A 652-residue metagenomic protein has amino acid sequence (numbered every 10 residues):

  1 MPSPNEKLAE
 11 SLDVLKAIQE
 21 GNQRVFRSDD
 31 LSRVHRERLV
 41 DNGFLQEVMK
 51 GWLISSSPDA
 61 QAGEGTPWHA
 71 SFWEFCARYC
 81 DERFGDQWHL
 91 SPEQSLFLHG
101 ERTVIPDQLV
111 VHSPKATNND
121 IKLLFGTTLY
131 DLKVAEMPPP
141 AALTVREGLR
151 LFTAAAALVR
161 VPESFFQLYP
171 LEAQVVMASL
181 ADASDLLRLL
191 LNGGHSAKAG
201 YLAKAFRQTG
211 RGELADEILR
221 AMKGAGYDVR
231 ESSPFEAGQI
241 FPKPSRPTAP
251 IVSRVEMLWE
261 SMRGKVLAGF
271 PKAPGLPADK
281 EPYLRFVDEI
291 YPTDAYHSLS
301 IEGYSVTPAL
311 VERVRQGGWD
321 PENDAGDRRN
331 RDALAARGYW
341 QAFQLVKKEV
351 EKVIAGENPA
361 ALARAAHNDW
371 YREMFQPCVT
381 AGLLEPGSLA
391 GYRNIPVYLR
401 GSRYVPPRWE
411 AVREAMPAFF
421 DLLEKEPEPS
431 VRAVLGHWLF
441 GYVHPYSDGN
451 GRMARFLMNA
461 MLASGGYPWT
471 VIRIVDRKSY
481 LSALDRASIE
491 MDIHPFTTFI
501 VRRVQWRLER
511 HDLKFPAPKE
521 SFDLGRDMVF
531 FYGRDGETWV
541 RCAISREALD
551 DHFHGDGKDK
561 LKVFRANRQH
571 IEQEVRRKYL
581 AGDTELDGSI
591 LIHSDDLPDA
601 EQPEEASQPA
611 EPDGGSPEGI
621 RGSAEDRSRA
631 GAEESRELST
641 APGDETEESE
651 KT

Functional and structural regions predicted by a protein language model:
M1-D29, V40-K50, A60-S521: FIC/Doc superfamily catalytic core
H35: Non-catalytic DNA-binding core/recognition domains of DNA-processing enzymes
L53-S56: S4-like RNA-binding module at protein N-termini
A154, Y446, F496, H593-D595 (+3 more regions): Compositionally biased, intrinsically disordered low-complexity segments
A325, D448-G451, F564, P617 (+2 more regions): General helical secondary-structure elements
L513-D613, G619-I620, R627, E634 (+2 more regions): Extended, alpha-helix-rich binding/interface surfaces that flank or overlap catalytic cores and mediate recognition
